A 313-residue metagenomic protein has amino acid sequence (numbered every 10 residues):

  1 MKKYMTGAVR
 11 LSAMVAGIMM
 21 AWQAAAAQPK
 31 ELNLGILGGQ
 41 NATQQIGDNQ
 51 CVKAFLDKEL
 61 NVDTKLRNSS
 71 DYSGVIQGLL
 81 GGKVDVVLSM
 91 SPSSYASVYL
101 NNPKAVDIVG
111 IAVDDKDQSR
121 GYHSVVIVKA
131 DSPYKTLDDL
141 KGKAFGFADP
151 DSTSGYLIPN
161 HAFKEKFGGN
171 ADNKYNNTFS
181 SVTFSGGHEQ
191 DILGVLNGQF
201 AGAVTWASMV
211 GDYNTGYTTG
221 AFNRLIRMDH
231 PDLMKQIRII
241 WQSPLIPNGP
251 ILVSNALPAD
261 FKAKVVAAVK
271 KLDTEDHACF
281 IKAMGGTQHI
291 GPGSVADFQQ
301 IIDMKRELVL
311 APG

Functional and structural regions predicted by a protein language model:
R10-A21: Bacterial N-terminal signal peptides
M20-Q28: Sec/Tat signal peptide C-region and signal peptidase I cleavage site
Q28-I36, Q40-C51, V253-G313: An extracytoplasmic/periplasmic, membrane-proximal ligand-sensing/linker region
N33-L37, Q45, I108-V125, N177 (+4 more regions): Periplasmic-binding protein-like
L34-K58, P92, K116-L193, H277-F280 (+1 more regions): Bilobed "Venus flytrap"/periplasmic-binding protein-like clamshell domains and structurally analogous long
R67-K104, D212-Y213: Pocket-flanking alpha-helical
L80-S89, P103-A105, A144-F145, Q190 (+1 more regions): Alpha-to-beta junction loops
P150-P258: Pocket-lining segment of extracytoplasmic ligand-binding domains
